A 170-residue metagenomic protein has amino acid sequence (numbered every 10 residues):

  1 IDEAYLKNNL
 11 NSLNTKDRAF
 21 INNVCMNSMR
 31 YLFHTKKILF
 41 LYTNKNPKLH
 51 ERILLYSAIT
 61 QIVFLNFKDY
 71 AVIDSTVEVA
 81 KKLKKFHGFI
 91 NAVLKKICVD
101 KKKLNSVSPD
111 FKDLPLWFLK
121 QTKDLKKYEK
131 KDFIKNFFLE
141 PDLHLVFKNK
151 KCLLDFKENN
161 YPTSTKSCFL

Functional and structural regions predicted by a protein language model:
I1-L170: Class I Rossmann-like S-adenosyl-L-methionine
